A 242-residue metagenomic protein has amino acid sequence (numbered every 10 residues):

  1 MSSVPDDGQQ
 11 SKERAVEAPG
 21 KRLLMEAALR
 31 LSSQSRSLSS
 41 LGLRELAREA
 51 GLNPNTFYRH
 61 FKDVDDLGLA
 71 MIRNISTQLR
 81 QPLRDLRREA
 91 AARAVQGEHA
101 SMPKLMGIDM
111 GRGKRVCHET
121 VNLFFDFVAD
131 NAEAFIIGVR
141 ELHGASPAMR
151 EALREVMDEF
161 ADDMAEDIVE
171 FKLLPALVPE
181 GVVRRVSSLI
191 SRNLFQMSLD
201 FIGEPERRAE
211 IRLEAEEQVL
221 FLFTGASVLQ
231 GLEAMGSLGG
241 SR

Functional and structural regions predicted by a protein language model:
M1-P19, R93-M102, Q230-R242: N-terminal intrinsically disordered/low-complexity leader segments
G20, L24-S32, I75, L79 (+1 more regions): Short hydrophobic clusters on alpha-helical segments that form packing/core surfaces in small helical domains
L23, F61, D65-Q78, P82 (+2 more regions): Alpha-helical DNA-contacting segments of helix-turn-helix folds
L31-D66, A70: Helix-turn-helix
R84-D130: Hydrophobic alpha-helical connector segments
G97-M102, A129-P147, A165-I168, L199: Amphipathic alpha-helical segments used for helix-helix packing
D126-F127, P147-L173, R184-Q196, E217-T224: Amphipathic alpha-helical packing segments from all-alpha helical-bundle domains
F171-L220, L229-R242: Hydrophobic/aromatic-rich alpha-helical bundle segments in the mid-to-C-terminal region
